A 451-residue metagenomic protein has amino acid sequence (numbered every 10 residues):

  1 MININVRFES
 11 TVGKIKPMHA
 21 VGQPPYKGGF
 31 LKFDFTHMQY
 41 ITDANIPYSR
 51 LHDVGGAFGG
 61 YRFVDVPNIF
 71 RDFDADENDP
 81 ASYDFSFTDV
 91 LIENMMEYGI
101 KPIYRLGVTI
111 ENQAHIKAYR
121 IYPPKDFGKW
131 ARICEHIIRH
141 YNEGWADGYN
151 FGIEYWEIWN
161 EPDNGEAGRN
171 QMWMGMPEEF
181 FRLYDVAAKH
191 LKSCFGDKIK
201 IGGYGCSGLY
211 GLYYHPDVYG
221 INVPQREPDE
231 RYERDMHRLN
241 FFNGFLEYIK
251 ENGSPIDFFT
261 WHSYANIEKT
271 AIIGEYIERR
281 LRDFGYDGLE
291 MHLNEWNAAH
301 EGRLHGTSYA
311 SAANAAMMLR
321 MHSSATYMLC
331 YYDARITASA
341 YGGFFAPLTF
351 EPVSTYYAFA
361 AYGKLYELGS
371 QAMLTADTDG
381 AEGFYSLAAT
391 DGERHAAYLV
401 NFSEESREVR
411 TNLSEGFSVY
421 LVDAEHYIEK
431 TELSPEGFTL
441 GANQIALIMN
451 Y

Functional and structural regions predicted by a protein language model:
M1-Y40, A44: Mature N-terminal, pre-catalytic/accessory segment of carbohydrate-active enzymes
V21, M95, I137, W156 (+7 more regions): Conserved, mostly hydrophobic/aromatic
G29-I41, D235-K250, Y309-M318: Short, acidic/polar
A44-I256, T260-N266: Substrate-binding cleft and catalytic face of glycoside hydrolase catalytic domains, especially the flexible beta-alpha
E251-L304, Y327, F350: Glycoside hydrolase catalytic-domain groove-lining segments
N294-F384: Aromatic/acidic polysaccharide-binding cleft in carbohydrate-active enzymes
D379-E415, V419-A424, N443-A446: Carbohydrate-binding surface patches
T431-Y451: C-terminal beta-strand-rich structural cap/linker in extracellular carbohydrate-active enzymes
